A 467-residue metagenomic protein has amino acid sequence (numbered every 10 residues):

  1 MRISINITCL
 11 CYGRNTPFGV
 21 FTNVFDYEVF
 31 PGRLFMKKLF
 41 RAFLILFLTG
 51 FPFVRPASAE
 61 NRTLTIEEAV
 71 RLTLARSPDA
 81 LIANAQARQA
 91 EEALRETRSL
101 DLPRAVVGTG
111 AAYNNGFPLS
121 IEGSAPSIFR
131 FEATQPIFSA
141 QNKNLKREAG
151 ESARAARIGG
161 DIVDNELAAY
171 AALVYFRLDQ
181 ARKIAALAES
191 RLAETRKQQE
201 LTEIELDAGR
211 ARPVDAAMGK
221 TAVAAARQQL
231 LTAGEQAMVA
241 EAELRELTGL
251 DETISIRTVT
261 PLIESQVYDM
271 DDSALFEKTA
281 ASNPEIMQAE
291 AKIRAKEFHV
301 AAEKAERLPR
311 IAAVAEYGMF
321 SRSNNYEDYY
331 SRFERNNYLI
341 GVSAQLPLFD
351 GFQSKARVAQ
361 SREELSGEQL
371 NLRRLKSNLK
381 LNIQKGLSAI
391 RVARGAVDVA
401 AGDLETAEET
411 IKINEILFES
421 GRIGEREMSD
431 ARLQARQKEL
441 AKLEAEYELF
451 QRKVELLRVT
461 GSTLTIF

Functional and structural regions predicted by a protein language model:
I5, F30, L34-F43, F53: Bacterial N-terminal signal peptides that target proteins for export
I5, N15-T16: N-terminal basic, low-structured, amphipathic or hydrophobic segments
E28-R33, S58, V70, A441-F467: Acidic, low-complexity, intrinsically disordered peripheral segments
A57-V106, G150, E252, T258-R294 (+4 more regions): Bacterial Sec-pathway N-terminal export signals of envelope proteins
E60-R62, G108-I137, T258-D269, A301 (+3 more regions): Small/polar, glycine/serine/threonine/aspartate-rich low-complexity segments that form flexible
L64, E166-K278, G386-A389, A393 (+3 more regions): Periplasmic alpha-helical coiled-coil/stalk elements that build and connect Gram-negative outer-membrane
R71-L81, R88-R104, R130-E148, I158-N165 (+7 more regions): A glycine-/polar-enriched beta->alpha junction
I82-T97, V163, L167-L187, K197 (+5 more regions): Amphipathic alpha-helical coiled-coil segments
